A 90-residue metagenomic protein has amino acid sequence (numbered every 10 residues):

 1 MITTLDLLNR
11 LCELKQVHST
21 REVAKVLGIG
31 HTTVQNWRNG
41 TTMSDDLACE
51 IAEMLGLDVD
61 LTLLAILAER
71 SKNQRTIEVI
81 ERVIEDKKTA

Functional and structural regions predicted by a protein language model:
M1, G30, D86-T89: Low-complexity intrinsically disordered segments
M1-E22, V26, D60, L64 (+1 more regions): A short, Lys/Arg-rich alpha-helix, primarily the initiator
T4, A48, V59-D60, T76-I77: Short amphipathic alpha-helical segments that mediate assembly, nucleic-acid/protein binding, or membrane association
L27-M43: Recognition helix of helix-turn-helix/homeodomain-like DNA-binding domains that insert into the DNA major groove
G28, N39, G56, L67-A68: Short amphipathic alpha-helical surface patches that mediate protein-protein
Q35-N36, C49, L63: Key DNA-contacting residues within the recognition helix of helix-turn-helix
G40-M54: Short, basic-rich loop-to-helix N-cap that marks the start of a DNA-contacting helix
L63-A90: Short, charged recognition helix plus adjacent turn of helix-turn-helix-like nucleic-acid-binding domains
